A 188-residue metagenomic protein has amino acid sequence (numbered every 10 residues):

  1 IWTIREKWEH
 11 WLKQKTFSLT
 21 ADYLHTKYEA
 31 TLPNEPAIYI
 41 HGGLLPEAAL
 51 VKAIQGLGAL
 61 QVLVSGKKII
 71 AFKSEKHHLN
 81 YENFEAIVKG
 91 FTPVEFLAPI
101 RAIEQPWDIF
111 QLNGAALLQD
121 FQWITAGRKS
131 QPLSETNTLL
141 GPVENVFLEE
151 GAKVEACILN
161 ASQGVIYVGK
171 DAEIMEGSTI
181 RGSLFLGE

Functional and structural regions predicted by a protein language model:
I1-E144: Terminal amphipathic alpha-helical/low-complexity segments used for targeting or macromolecular assembly
P132-E188: Structural signal for interior beta-strand "rungs" in well-ordered beta-sheet cores of soluble enzyme domains
